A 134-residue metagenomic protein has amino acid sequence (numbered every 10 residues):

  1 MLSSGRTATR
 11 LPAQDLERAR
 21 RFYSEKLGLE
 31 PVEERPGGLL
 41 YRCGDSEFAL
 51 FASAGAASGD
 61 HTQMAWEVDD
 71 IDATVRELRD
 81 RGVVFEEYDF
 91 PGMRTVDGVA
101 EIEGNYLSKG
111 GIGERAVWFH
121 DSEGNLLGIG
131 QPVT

Functional and structural regions predicted by a protein language model:
M1-R18, E47, H61-M64, G128-T134: N-terminal beta-strand motif that seeds the catalytic metal site of vicinal oxygen chelate
L2, W66, V75-T134: Vicinal oxygen chelate
D15-L16, V68-D72: Helix N-cap motif at beta-to-alpha junctions
E17-E30: Amphipathic alpha-helical segments
R18, P36-L39: Short glycine/proline-centered loop/turn elements that form peptide/ligand docking sites
G28-E34, F85-E87: Short secondary-structure junctions
R42-G44: Short strand-coil-strand connectors
